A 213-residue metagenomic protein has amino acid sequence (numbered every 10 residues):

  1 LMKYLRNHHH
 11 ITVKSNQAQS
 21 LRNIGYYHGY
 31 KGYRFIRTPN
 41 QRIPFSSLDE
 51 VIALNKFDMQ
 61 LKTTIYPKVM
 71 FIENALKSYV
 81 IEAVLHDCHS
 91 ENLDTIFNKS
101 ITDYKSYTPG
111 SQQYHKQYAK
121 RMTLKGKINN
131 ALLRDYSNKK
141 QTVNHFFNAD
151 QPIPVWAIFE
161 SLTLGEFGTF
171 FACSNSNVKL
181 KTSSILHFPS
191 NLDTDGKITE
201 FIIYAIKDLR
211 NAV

Functional and structural regions predicted by a protein language model:
L1-D208: Extended intrinsically disordered or low-complexity regions, especially N/C-terminal cytosolic tails and loops, rather
